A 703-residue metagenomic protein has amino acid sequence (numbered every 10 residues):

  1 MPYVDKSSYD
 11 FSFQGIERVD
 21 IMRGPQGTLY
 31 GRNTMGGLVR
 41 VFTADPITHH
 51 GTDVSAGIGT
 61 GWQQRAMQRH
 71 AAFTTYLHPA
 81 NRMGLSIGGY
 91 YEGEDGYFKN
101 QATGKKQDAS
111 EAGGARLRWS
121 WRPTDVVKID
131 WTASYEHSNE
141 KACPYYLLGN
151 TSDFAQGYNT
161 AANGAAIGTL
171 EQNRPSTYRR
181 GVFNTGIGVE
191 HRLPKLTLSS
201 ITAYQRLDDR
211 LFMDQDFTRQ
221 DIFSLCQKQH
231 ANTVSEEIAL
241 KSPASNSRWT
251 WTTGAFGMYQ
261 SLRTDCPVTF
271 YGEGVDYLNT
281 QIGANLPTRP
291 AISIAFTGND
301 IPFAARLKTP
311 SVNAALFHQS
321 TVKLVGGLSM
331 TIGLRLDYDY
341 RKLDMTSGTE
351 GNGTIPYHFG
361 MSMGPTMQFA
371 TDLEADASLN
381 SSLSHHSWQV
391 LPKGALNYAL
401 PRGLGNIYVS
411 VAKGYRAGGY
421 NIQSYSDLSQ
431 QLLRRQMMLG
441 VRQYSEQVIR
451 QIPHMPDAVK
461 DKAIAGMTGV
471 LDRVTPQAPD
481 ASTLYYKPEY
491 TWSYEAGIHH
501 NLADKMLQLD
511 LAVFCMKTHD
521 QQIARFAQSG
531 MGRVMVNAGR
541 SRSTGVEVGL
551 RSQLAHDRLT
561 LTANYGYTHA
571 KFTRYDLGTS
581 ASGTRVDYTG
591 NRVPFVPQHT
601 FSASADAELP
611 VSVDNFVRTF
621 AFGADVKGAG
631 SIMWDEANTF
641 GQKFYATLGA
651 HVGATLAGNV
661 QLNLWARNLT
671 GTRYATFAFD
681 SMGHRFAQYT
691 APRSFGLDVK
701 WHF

Functional and structural regions predicted by a protein language model:
D5, F13-E17, R23, T28-N100 (+8 more regions): Outer-membrane beta-barrel translocator/receptor signature
P46-G51, P79-M83, V126, K195 (+7 more regions): Short loop/turn motifs that connect adjacent beta-strands in outer-membrane beta-barrel proteins
G57-H70, E92-T124, A162-V182, T218-S235 (+5 more regions): Outer-membrane beta-barrel proteins
Y76, Q227-S245, W249-G254, V409 (+4 more regions): Conserved C-terminal beta-signal and adjacent last beta-strands/turns of outer-membrane beta-barrel proteins
R82, G104, S110-T252, M258-R263: Outer-membrane beta-barrel domain signature, strongest for Gram-negative TonB-dependent receptors and also present
K99-K106, C143-E171, D216-S224, P267-A304 (+5 more regions): Solvent-exposed loop segments that connect transmembrane elements
G188-L193, T197-A203, D208-M213, N406-S410 (+4 more regions): Membrane-embedded beta-barrel scaffold of Gram-negative outer-membrane proteins
G254, G326-G327, Y338, D504-H519 (+2 more regions): Gram-negative outer-membrane beta-barrel transporters
